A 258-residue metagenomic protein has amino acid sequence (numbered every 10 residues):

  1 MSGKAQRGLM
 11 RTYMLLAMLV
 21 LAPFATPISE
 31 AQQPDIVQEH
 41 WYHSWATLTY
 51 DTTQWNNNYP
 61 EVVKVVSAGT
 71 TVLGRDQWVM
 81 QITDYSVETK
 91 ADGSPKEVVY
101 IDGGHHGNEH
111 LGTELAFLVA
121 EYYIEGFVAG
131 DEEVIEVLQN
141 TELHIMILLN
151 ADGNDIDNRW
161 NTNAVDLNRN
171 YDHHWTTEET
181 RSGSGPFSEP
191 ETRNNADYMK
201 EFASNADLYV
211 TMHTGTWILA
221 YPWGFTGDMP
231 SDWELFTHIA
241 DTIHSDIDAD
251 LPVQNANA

Functional and structural regions predicted by a protein language model:
M1-A31: Secretory targeting signatures
A31-D76: Short glycine- and acidic-rich boundary segments immediately preceding or forming the N-terminal edge of structured
D35-H43, H105-N108, E178-G185, G227-M229: Second-shell loop/turn segments in exported
K64-G69, D76-Q81, V98-D102, N108-G112 (+4 more regions): Structural recognition of the beta-strand scaffold that forms the well-ordered cores of secreted hydrolase catalytic
G69-V72, I82-D84, A116, I135-F187: Surface-exposed loop and adjacent secondary-structure segments within mature catalytic domains
V79-D92, G104: Short beta-strand-to-loop junctions in surface cap/lid or active-site-entrance loops
D92-G153: Alpha-helical metal-binding/catalytic segments enriched in His/Glu/Asp
M146, W160-A258: Metallocarboxypeptidase
